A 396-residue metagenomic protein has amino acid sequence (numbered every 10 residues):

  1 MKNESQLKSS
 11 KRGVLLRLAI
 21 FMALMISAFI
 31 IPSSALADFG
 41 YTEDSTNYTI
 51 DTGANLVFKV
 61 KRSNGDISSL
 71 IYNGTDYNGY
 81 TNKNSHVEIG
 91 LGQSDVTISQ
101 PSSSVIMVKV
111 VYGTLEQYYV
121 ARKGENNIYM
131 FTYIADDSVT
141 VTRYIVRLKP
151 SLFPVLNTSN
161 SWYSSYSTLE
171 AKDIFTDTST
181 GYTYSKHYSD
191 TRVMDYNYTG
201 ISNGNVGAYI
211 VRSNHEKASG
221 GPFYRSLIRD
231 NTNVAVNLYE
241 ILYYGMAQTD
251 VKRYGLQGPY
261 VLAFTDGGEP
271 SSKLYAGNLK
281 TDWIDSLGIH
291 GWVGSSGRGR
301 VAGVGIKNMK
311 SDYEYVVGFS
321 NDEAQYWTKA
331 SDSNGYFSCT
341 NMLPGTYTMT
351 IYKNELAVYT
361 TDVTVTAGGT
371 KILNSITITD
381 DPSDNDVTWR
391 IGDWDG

Functional and structural regions predicted by a protein language model:
L36-T81: Beta-strand-rich N-terminal accessory domains
Y80-Y133, R143-I145: Extended, loop-rich substrate-binding clefts of extracytoplasmic carbohydrate-active enzymes
K149-L256: A contiguous, surface-exposed recognition patch within enzymatic or periplasmic domains that forms
L274-R300: Beta-strand-rich domain onsets/edges
G297-N308, G335: A short, amphipathic beta-strand motif
N321-S338: Short, acidic Ser/Thr/Gly-rich low-complexity loop/linker segments typical of extracellular and cell-surface proteins
G335, P344-E355: A short, solvent-exposed beta-strand micro-motif common in secreted/extracellular proteins
E355-N374, I378-D381: Structured interaction patches on ligand/partner-binding surfaces of diverse proteins
